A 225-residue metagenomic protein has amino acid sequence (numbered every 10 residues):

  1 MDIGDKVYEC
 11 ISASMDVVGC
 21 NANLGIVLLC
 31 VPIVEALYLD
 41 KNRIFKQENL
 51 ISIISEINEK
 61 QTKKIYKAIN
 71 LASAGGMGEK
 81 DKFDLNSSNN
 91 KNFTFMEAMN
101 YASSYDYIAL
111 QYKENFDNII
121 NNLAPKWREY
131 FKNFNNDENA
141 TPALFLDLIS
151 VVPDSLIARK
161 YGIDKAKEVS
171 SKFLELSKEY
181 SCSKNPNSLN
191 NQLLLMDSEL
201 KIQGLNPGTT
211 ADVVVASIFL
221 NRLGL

Functional and structural regions predicted by a protein language model:
M1, L37-S198, I202, N221 (+1 more regions): Phosphate-rich cofactor/ligand-interacting catalytic cores and adjacent structured alpha/beta frameworks
M1-R43: Long, hydrophobic/aromatic-enriched structural stretches that serve as scaffold segments
K6, G25-L29, I65, D137-L144 (+1 more regions): Residue-level detector of well-ordered alpha-helical segments, enriched for hydrophobic/aromatic packing positions
V18-P32, Q203-F219: Conserved phosphate/anionic-ligand binding catalytic regions in large, soluble enzymes, centered on
